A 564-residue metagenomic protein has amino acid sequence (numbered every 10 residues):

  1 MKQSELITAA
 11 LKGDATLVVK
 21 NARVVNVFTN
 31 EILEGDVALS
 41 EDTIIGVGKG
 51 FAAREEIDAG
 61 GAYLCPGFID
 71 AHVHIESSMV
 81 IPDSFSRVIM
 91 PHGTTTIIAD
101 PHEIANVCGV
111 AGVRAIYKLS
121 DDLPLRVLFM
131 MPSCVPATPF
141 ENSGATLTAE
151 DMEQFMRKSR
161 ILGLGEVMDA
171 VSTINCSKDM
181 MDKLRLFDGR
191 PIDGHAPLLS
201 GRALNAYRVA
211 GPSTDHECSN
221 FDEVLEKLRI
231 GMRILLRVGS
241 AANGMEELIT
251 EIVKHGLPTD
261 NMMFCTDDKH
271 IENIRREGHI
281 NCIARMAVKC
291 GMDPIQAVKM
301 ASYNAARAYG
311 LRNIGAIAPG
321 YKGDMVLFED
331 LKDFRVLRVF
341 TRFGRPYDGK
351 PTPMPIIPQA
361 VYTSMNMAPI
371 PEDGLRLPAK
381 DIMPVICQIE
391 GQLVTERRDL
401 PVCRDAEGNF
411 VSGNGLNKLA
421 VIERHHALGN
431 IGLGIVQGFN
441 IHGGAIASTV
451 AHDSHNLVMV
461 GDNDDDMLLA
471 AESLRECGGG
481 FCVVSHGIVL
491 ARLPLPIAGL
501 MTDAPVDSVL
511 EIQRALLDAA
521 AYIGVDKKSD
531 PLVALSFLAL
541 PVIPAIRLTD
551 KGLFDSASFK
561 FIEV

Functional and structural regions predicted by a protein language model:
M1-G35, L39-S40, K49, M90-H92 (+2 more regions): Active-site microenvironment of metallo-dependent hydrolases
Q3-T8, S86-P191, L490-P494: Divalent-metal coordination cores built from histidine and acidic residues
G13-K20, G50-A99, A420: Replace "His-x-His-based motif
D70-I81, P136-A149, S213, E217: Active-site mouth loops of central-metabolism enzymes
H74-S78, H102-I104, P132-A137, V167-A170 (+4 more regions): Active-site beta-loop-alpha junctions enriched in small/polar residues
C108-G112, T138-G144, N175-D179, A203-Y207 (+8 more regions): Short acidic, glycine/serine/threonine-rich loops at helix termini
T146-G165, V171-L236, N243-F264, R275-K289 (+1 more regions): Histidine/acidic residue-rich metal-binding segments in metalloenzymes
